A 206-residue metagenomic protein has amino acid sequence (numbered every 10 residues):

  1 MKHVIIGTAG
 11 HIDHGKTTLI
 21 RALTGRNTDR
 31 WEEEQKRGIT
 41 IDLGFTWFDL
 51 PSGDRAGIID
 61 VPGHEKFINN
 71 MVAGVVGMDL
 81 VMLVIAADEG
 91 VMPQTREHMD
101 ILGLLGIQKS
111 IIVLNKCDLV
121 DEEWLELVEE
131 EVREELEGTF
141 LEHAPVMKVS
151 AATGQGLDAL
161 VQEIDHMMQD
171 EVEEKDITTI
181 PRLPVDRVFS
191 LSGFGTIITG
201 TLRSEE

Functional and structural regions predicted by a protein language model:
M1-G57: Conserved G1/Walker A P-loop phosphate-binding module
I6-G10, H14-A22, K66-V72, L80 (+3 more regions): P-loop/Walker A NTP-binding module and the surrounding RecA-like catalytic core of P-loop NTPases
I12, I39-I41, W47-S52, A73-G77 (+2 more regions): Conserved catalytic network of the ASCE P-loop NTPase/AAA+ motor domain
D13, L19, G38, D60 (+8 more regions): Residue-level signature of catalytic and energy-coupling elements of molecular machines, predominantly ATP/GTP-dependent
L19-A22, Q94-I101, L127-E135, A159-M167: Alpha-helical scaffold elements adjacent to nucleotide-binding pockets in ATP/GTP-utilizing enzyme cores
T24, T28, E32, V72 (+9 more regions): Signal for well-folded cores of large energy- and translation-related assemblies
P62-K66, V76-E97, I107-E126: Conserved Switch II/interswitch segment of TRAFAC-class P-loop GTPases
E134-E205: Conserved catalytic-core segments of large NTP-driven translation/proteostasis enzymes
